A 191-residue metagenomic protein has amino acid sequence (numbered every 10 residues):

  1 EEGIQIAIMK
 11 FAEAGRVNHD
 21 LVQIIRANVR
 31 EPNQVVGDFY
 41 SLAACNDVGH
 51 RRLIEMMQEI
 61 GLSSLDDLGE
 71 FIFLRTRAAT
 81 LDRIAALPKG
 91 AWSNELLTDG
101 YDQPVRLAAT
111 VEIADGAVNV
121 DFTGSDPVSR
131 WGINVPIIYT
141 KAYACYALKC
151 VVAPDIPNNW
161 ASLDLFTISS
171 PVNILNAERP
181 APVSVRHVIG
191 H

Functional and structural regions predicted by a protein language model:
E1, I8-G15, E112, N158-V172: Flexible glycine/proline-rich, aromatic-decorated loop/lid segments
E1-E13, S125-A147: Extended active-site and interfacial segments that coordinate phosphate-rich ligands in large catalytic machineries
A7-A79, A177, H191: N-terminal leader/propeptide and maturation segments of large enzyme subunits in energy/redox metabolism and hydrolases
N46, G69-R77, D102, I137-A144 (+2 more regions): Active-site-proximal structural scaffolding
D47-P127: Accessory "access/gating" subregions that flank catalytic or transport cores
L65-E70, E95, A108, G132-I138 (+2 more regions): Composition- and surface-driven signal marking solvent-exposed, interaction-prone regions in large proteins
T80, L107-A109, V118, T140-K149 (+2 more regions): Extended, hydrophobic alpha-helical segments in both membrane/secreted and soluble proteins
G132, P136, C145-H191: Hydrophobic core positions in small helical hairpin nucleic-acid-binding modules
